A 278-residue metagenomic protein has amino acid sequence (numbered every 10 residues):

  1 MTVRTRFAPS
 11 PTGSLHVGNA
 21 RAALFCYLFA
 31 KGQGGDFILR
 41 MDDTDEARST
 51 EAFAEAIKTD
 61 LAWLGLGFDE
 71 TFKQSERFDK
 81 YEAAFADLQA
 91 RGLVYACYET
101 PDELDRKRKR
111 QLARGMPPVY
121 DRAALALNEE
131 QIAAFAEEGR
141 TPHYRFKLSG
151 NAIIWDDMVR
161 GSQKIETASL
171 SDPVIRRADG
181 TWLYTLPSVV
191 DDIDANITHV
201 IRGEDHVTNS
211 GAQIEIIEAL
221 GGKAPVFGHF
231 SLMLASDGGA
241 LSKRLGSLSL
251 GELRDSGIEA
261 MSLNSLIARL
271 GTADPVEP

Functional and structural regions predicted by a protein language model:
M1-M116, T208-G222: N-terminal Rossmann-like or analogous alpha/beta NTP/dinucleotide-binding catalytic cores that position adenine
S10, D42-T44, G203-D205, L232 (+1 more regions): An acidic- and aromatic-residue-enriched active-site/binding cleft used to recognize and process polar
Y27, K58, F85-A86, T198 (+4 more regions): Short, well-ordered alpha-helical packing segments
K31-D36, A195-N196, G271-V276: Short helix-capping/linker segments at secondary-structure and domain boundaries
F37, L64-G65, I193-N196, A240-G246 (+2 more regions): Short acidic (Asp/Glu) and glycine-rich catalytic loops that position anionic groups and cofactors
A47, Q74, R202-H206, E252-G257 (+1 more regions): Hydrophobic alpha-helical scaffolding
A96, T100-H229, L234-L241, S249 (+1 more regions): Active-site cores that bind ATP or allylic diphosphates and position pyrophosphate for catalysis
L245, S249-P278: A conserved active-site cap/scaffold subdomain adjacent to cofactor or substrate pockets
